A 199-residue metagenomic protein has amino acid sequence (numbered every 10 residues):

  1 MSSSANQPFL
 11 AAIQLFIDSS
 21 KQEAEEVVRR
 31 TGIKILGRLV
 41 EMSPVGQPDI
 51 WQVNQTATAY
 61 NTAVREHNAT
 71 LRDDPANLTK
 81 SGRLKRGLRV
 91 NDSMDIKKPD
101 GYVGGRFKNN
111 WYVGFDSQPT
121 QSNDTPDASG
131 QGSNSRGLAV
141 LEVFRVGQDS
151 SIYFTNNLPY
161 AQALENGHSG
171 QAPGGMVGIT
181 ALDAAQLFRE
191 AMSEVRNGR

Functional and structural regions predicted by a protein language model:
M1-R199: Short, Lys/Arg-rich flexible segments
